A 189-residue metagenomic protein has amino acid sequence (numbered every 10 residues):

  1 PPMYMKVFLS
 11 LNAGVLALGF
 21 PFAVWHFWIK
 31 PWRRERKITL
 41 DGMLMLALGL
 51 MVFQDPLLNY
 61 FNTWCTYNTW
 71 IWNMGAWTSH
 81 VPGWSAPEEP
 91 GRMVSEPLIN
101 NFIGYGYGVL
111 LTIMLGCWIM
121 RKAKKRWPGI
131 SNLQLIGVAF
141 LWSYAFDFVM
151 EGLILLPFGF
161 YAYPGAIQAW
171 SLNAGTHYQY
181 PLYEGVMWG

Functional and structural regions predicted by a protein language model:
P1-G189: Aromatic-rich, lipid-facing transmembrane alpha helices and their immediate juxtamembrane interface loops in integral
